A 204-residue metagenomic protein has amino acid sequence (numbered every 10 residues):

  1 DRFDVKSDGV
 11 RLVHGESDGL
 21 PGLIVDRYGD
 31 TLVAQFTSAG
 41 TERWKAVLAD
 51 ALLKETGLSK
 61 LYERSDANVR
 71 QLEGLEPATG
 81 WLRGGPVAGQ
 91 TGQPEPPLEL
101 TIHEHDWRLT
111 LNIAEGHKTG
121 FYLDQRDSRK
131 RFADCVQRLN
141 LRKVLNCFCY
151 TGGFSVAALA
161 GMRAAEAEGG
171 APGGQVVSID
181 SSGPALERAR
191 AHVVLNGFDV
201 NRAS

Functional and structural regions predicted by a protein language model:
D1-K6: Conserved beta/loop motifs at nucleotide-recognition and modification sites
S7-V13: Glycine/charge-rich, flexible interdomain linkers and switch-proximal surface loops that mediate coupling
V13-D26, R43-F121: Non-catalytic substrate-recognition/targeting regions of SAM-dependent transferases
D30: Divalent cation-coordinating acidic motifs and surrounding scaffolds that mediate Ca2+/Mg2+/Mn2+/Zn2+-dependent binding
V33-E42: Short histidine-centered catalytic/ligand-binding loop motif
S38, A67, Y150: Flexible, active-site-proximal loop/turn residues at the rims of small-molecule/cofactor binding pockets and catalytic
P96-S204: Rossmann-like S-adenosyl-L-methionine
